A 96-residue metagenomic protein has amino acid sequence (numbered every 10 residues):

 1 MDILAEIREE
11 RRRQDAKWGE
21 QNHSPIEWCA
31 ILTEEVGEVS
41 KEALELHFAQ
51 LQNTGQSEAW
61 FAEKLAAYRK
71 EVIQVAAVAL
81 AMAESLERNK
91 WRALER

Functional and structural regions predicted by a protein language model:
M1-R96: Flexible "arm" and connector segments at domain edges
